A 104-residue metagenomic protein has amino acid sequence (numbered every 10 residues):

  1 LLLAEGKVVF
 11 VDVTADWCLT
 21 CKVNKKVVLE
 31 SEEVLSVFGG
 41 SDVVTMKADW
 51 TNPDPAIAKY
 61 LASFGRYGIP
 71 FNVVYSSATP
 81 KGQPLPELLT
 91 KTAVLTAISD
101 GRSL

Functional and structural regions predicted by a protein language model:
A4, V37-G40, G65-R66: Extracellular/periplasmic catalytic domains that process cell-envelope and extracellular macromolecules
A4-K22: Short active-site neighborhood of thiol/selenol oxidoreductases, capturing the structured segment around
K7-V8, Y60-V73: Structural micro-motif
T20-G39: Typically the conserved alpha-helix immediately C-terminal to a functionally engaged Cys/Sec in thioredoxin-like
V27-E30, Y67-L104: Non-catalytic, surface beta->alpha helical segment in thiol-disulfide oxidoreductase systems
D49-T51: Conserved acidic residues
